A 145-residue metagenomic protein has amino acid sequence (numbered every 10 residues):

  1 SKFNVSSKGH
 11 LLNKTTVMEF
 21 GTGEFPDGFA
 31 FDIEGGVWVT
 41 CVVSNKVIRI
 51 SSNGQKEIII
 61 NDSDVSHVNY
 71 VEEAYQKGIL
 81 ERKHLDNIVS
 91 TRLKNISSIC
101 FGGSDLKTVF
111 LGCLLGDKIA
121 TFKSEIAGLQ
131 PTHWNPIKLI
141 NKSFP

Functional and structural regions predicted by a protein language model:
S1, N45-I48, D117-A120: Structural signal for beta-propeller blades
S1-F29: Anionic-ligand binding region
F3-H10, S52-E57, D62-D64, K123-H133: Short loop/turn segments immediately following beta-strands, especially the blade-tip and inter-blade linker loops
E19-W38, S44, V68-Y70, E81 (+3 more regions): Beta-rich, blade/repeat-based domains predominating in secreted/periplasmic proteins but also intracellular
T40, I50: Glycine-rich cofactor phosphate-binding loops and adjacent beta1-alpha1 units of small-molecule cofactor enzyme domains
C41-V43, D62-S63, C113: Short secondary-structure boundary segments
V47, N53-G78: Internal, charge-rich low-complexity segments
N95-P145: Blade-level signature of beta-propeller repeat domains, shared across WD40, Kelch, NHL, RCC1 and BNR/Asp-box propellers
